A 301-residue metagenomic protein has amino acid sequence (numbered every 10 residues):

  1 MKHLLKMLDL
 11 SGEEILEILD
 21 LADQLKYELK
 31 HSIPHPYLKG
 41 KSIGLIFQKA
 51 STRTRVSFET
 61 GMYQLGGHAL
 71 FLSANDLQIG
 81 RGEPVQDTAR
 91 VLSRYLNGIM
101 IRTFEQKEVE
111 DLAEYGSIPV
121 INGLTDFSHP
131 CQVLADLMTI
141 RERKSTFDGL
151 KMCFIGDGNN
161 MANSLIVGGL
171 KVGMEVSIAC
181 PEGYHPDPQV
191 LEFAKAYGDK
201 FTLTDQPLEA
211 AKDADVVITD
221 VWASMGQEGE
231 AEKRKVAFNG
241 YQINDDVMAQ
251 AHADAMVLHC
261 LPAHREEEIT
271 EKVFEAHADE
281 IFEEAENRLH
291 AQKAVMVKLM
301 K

Functional and structural regions predicted by a protein language model:
M1-V56, T60: Positively charged, low-complexity intrinsically disordered leader regions
S42-I43, F47-Y95: Active-site cofactor/substrate anionic-group-binding motifs, chiefly glycine- and Lys/Arg-rich phosphate-binding loops
Q48-T60, E142-T219: Glycine-rich phosphate/diphosphate-binding loop of Rossmann-like nucleotide-binding domains
L92, L112, E209-A210: Structural alpha-helical scaffold elements that stabilize or flank donor/cofactor-binding regions in carbohydrate
N97-G168, H259: Anion-binding alpha/beta catalytic cores of soluble intermediary-metabolism enzymes, centered on
K195-E271: Rossmann-like adenosine-cofactor binding region
D254-A255, L261-K301: Adenosine-phosphate binding glycine-rich loop
